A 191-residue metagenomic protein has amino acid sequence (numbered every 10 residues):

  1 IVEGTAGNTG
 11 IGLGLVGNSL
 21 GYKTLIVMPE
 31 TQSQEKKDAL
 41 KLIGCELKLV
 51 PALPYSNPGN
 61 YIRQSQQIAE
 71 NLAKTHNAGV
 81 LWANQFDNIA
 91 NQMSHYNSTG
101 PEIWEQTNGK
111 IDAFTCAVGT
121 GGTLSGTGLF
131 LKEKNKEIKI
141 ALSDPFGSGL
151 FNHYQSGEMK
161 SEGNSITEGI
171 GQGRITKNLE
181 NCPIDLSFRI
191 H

Functional and structural regions predicted by a protein language model:
I1-E30, K110-T123: A short, small-residue-rich loop immediately preceding and capping a beta-strand
G7-G14, I62, Q66, N97 (+1 more regions): Hydrophobic alpha-helical segments
G10, G122-L124, S143, S148-L150: Short, active-site-adjacent cap segments at secondary-structure transitions
I11, L15, K37-D38, P101 (+2 more regions): Alpha-helical segments flanking ligand/cofactor-binding loops in enzyme cores
V16-V27, T31, L129-K139, K160: A glycine- and small-aliphatic-rich helix-loop capping segment at beta-alpha/alpha-beta transitions that lines
L25-A113, D144-H191: Small/polar-residue-rich loop-to-helix segments that shape phosphate-bearing ligand pockets
S94-K139: Glycine-rich ThDP/TPP pyrophosphate-binding loop and its adjacent helix/strand module within ThDP-dependent enzymes
